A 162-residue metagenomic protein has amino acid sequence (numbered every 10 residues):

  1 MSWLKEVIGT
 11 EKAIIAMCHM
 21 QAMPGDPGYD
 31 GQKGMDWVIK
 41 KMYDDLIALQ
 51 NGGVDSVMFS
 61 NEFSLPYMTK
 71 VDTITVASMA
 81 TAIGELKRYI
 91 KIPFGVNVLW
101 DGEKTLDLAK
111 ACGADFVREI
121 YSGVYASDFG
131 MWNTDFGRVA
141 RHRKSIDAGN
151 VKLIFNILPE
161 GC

Functional and structural regions predicted by a protein language model:
W3, T10-E11, A16-M17, M68-V96 (+1 more regions): Alpha-helix-loop-beta-strand connector modules within alpha/beta enzyme cores
A16, L49, V57, V117: Conserved, mostly hydrophobic/aromatic
H19-D44, F94-D101, I157-C162: Active-site mouth loops of central-metabolism enzymes
M20-M23, K104, L108-C162: Conserved anion-binding
D30-K41, K70-S78, G130-T134: Alpha-helix N-cap and loop-to-helix initiation/capping positions
K41-G53, E85-R88: A short, N-terminal amphipathic alpha-helix
G53-S78, V124-F129: Glycine-rich, proline-tolerant flexible connector loops at the mouths of alpha/beta enzymes
L86-K87, P93-V96, W100, L108 (+1 more regions): Ligand-binding beta-strand-loop-alpha-helix segment within the catalytic cores of soluble metabolic enzymes
